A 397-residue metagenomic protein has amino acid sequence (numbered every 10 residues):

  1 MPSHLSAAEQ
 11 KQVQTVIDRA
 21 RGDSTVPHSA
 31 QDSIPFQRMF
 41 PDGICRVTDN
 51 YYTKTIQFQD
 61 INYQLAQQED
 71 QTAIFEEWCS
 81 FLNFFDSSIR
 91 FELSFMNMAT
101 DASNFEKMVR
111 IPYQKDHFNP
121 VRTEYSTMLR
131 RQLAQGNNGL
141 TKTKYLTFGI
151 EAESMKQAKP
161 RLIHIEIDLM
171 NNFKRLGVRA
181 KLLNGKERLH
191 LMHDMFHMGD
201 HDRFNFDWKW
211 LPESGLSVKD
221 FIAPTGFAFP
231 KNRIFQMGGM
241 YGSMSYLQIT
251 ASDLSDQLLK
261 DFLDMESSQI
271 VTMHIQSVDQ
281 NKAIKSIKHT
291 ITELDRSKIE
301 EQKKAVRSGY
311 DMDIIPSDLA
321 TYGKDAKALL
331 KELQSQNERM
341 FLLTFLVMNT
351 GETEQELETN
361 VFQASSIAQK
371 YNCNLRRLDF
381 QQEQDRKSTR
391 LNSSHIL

Functional and structural regions predicted by a protein language model:
M1-R390: Extended, folded cores of ATP/NTP-driven motor/assembly subunits in large transport and secretion machines
L391-L397: Positively charged, low-complexity/disordered segments
